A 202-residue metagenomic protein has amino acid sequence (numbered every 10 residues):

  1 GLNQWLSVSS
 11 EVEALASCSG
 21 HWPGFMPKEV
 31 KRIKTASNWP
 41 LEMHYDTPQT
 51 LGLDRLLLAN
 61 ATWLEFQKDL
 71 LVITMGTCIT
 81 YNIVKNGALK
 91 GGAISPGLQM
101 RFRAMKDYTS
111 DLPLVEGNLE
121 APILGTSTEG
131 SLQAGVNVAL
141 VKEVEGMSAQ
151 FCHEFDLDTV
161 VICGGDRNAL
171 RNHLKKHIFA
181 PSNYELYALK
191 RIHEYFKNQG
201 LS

Functional and structural regions predicted by a protein language model:
G1-L70, A88-S202: Nucleotide/phosphate-binding catalytic cleft detector across ATP-hydrolyzing and phosphate-transferring enzymes
A36, T77-C78: Short, glycine/charge-rich beta-strand/loop segments that flank catalytic centers and engage negatively charged groups
V72, I79-V84: Short beta-strand scaffold segments in enzyme catalytic cores
M75-T77, T128: Internal, active-site/partner-interface "lid" segment
